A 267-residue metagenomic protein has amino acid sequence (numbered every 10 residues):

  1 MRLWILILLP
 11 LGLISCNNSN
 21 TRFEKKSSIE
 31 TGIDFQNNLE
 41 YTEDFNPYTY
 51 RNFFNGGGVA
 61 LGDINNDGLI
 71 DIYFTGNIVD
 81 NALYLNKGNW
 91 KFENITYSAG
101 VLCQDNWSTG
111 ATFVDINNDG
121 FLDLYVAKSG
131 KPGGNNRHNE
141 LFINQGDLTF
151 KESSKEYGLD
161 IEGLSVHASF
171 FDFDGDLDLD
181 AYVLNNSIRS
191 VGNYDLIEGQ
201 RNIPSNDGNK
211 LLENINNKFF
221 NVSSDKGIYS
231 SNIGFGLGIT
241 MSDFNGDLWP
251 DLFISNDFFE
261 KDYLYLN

Functional and structural regions predicted by a protein language model:
W4-G12: Sec-dependent N-terminal signal peptides
C16-N267: Beta-propeller-forming repeat regions
